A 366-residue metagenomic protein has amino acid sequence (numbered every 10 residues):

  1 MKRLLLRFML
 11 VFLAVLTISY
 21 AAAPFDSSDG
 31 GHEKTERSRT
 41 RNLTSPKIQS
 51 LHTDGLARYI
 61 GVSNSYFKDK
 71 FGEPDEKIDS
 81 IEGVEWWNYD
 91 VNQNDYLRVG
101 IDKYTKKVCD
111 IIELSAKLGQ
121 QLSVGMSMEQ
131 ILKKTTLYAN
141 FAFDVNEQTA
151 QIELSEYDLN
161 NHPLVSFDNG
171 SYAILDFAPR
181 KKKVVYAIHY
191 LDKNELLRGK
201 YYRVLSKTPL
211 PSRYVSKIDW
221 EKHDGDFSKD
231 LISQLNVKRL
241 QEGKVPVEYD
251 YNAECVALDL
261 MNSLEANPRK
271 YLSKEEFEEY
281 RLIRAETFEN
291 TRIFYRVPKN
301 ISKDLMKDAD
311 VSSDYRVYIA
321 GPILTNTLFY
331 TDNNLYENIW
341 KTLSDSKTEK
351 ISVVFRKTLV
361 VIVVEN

Functional and structural regions predicted by a protein language model:
M1-F12: N-terminal Sec-pathway targeting helices
K2, Y20-F25, I362-N366: Short amphipathic alpha-helical segments
L13-T17: Hydrophobic core
A21-N169, I174-V247, N262: Short helix/turn-capping signatures at newly exposed starts of structured segments
Y66-K77, D102, K134-F141, Q234-V245 (+6 more regions): Structured segments of extracytoplasmic/periplasmic soluble domains in secreted or envelope-associated proteins
E113-P179, Y280-N366: A well-ordered secondary-structure block
D219-N290, E349-K350: Short, well-ordered surface patches within globular domains
